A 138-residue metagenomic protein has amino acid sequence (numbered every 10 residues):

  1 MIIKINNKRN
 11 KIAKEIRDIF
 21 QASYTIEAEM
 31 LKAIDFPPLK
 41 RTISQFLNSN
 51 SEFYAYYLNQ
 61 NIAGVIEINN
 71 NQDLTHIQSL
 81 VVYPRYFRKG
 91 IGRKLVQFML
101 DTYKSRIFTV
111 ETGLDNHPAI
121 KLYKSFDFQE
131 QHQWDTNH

Functional and structural regions predicted by a protein language model:
M1-D18: A short beta-loop-alpha structural element at the N-terminal edge of CoA-dependent acyl/N-acetyltransferase catalytic
Q21-Q45: Conserved GNAT-fold acetyl-CoA-binding loop/helix
S44-A55, H76: A short helix-loop-beta-strand connector motif used in the catalytic cores of GNAT acetyltransferases and, in some
A55, N61-N69, H76-V81: Conserved beta-strand in the GNAT
V82, R88-D101, K121-S125: Conserved acetyl-CoA-binding loop-helix of GNAT-fold acetyltransferases
G92, V96, D115-A119, T136-H138: Short glycine/proline-centered loop/turn elements that form peptide/ligand docking sites
V96, T102-L114: Conserved GNAT acetyl-CoA-binding A-motif
T109-T112, Q129-H138: Conserved catalytic-core motifs of GNAT/GCN5-like acyltransferases
